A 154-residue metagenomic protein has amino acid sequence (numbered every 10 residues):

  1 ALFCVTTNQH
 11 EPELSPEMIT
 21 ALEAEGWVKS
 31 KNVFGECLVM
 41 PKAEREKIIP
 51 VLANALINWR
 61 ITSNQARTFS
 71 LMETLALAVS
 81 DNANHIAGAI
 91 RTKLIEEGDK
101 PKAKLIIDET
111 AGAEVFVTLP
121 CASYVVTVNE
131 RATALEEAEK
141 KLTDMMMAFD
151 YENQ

Functional and structural regions predicted by a protein language model:
A1-Q154: Basic polyanion-binding and macromolecular-assembly surfaces
